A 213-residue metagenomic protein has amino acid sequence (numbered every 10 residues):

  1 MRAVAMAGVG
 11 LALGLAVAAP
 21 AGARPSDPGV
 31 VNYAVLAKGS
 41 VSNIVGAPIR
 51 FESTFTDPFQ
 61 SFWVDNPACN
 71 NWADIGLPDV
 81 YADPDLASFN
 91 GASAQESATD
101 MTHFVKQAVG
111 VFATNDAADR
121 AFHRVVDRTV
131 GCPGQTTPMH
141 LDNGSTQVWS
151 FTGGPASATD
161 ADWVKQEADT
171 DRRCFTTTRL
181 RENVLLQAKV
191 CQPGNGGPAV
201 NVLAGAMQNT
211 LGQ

Functional and structural regions predicted by a protein language model:
M1-A23: Secretory targeting and sorting signals
R24-A94: N-terminal "mature-domain start" segment
P48-R50, T56-P58, D127-R172: Short Gly/Thr-rich strand-loop-strand
G91-F122: A short acidic-to-branched-hydrophobic micro-motif
G91-S97, R173-R181: Short, surface-exposed beta-strand/loop micro-motifs that present aromatic residues
H103-K106, T170-T176: Short, surface-exposed coil-to-beta transition loops
V105-A108, R179-Q192: Short, well-ordered beta-strand elements
K189-Q213: Surface-exposed amphipathic alpha-helical segments
